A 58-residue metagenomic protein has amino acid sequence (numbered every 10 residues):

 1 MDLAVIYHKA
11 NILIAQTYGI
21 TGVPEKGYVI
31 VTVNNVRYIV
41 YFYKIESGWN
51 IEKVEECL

Functional and structural regions predicted by a protein language model:
M1-K9: N-terminal trafficking/processing presequences and adjacent post-cleavage segments of proteins routed to secretion
H8, I12-L58: Acidic, low-complexity, intrinsically disordered interaction modules
